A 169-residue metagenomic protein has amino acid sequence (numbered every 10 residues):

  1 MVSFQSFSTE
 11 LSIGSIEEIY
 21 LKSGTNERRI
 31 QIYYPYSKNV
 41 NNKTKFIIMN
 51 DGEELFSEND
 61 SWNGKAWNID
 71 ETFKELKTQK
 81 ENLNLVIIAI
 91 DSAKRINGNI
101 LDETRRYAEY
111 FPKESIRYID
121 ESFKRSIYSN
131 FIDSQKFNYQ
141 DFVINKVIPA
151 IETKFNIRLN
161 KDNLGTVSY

Functional and structural regions predicted by a protein language model:
F7-Y169: Non-catalytic cap/lid and distal C-terminal segments of serine-dependent acyl enzymes
